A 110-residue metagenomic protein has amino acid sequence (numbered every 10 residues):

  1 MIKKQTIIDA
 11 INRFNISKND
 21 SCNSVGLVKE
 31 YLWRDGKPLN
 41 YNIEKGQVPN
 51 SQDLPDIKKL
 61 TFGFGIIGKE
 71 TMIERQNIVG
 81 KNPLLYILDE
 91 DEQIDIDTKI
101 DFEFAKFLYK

Functional and structural regions predicted by a protein language model:
M1-P83, I87-D89: Conserved core of the sugar-phosphate nucleotidyltransferase
E74-I94, K99-K110: Catalytic donor-sugar/metal-binding loop of nucleotide-sugar-dependent glycosyltransferases
